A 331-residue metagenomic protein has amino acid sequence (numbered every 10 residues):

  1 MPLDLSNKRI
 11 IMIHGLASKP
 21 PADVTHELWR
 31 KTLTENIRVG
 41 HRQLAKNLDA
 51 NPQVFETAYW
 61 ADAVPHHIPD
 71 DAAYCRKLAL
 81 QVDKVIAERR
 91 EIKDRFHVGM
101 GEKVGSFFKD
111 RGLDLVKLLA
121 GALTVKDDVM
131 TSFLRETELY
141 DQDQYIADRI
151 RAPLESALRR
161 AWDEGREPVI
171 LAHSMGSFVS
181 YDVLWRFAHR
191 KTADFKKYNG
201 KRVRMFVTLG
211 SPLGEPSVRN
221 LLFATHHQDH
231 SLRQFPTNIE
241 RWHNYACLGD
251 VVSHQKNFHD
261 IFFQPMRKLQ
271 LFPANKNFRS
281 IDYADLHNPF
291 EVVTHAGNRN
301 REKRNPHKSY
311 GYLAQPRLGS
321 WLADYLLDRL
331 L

Functional and structural regions predicted by a protein language model:
M1-A72, Y325-L331: Conserved, well-structured beta-alpha core segment at the onset of a catalytic domain
D4, K8-N36, L134-W242: Serine-dependent carboxylesterase/thioesterase catalytic core of lipase-like alpha/beta-hydrolase/SGNH enzymes
A17-S18, T32, L48-E164: Active-site catalytic motif of lipid deacylating hydrolases and related acyltransferases
R30, T34, T131, E155 (+3 more regions): Generic detector of well-ordered alpha-helical segments enriched in charged/polar residues, highlighting helical
T34-V39, L80-V85, D194-K196, H230-Q234 (+1 more regions): Glycine-rich loops and low-complexity Gly/Arg-rich segments that provide flexible linkers or classic glycine-based
Y59-W60, Y140, Y181, Y310-Y312: Aromatic side chains
V64, M205, S211-L331: Lipolytic serine-hydrolase domain surface
R90-R95, A161-W162, E167-G176, K256-F262: Solvent-exposed, charged interface segments at domain starts and junctions
